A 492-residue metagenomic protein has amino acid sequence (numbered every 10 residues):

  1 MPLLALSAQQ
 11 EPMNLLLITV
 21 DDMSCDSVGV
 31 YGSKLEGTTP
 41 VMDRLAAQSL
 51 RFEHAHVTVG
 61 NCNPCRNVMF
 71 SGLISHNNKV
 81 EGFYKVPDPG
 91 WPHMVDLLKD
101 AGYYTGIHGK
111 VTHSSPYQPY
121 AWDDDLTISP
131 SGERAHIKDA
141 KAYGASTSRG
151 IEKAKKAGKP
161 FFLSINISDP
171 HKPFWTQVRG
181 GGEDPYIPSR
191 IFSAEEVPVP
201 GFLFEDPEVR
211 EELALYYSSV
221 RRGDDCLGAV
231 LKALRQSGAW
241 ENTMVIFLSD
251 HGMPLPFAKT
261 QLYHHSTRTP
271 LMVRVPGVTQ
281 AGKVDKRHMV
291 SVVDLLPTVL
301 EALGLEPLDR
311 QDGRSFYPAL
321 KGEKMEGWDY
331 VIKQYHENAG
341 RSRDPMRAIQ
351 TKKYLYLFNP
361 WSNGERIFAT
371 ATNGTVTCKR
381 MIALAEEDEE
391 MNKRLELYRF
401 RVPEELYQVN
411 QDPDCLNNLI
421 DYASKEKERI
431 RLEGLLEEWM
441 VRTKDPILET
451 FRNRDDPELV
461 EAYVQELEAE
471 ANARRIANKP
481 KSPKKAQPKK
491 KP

Functional and structural regions predicted by a protein language model:
M1-L3: Bacterial N-terminal signal peptides
L6-Y398, V402-E405, P413-G434, E438 (+2 more regions): Formylglycine-dependent sulfatase
V441-K444: Short arginine-rich
P446-E458: Mature extracytoplasmic/periplasmic domains
